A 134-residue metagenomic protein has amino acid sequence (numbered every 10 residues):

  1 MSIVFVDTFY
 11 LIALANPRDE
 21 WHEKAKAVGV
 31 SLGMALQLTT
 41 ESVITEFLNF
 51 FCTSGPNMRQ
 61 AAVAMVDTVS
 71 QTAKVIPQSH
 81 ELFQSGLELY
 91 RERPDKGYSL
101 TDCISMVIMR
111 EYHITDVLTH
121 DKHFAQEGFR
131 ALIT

Functional and structural regions predicted by a protein language model:
M1-I3, M106-V107, E111-T134: Acidic, PIN/NYN-like endoribonuclease modules and their adjacent C-terminal/linker elements
M1-T39, T53-A64: Short, well-structured N-terminal submotif of metal-dependent ribonuclease cores
V6, L38-T39, P77, L100 (+1 more regions): Short beta-strand scaffold positions
F9-I12, L48-N49, S70, L87: Amphipathic alpha-helical segments within well-ordered protein domains
L11, I44, F124-A125: A generic structural signal for short hydrophobic patches within well-formed alpha-helices
G55-A64, V69-Q84: Domain-scale selection of a single, long terminal region that carries the protein's primary operational module
K74-D116: Active-site neighborhoods of divalent-metal-dependent phosphate/nucleic-acid chemistry enzymes
